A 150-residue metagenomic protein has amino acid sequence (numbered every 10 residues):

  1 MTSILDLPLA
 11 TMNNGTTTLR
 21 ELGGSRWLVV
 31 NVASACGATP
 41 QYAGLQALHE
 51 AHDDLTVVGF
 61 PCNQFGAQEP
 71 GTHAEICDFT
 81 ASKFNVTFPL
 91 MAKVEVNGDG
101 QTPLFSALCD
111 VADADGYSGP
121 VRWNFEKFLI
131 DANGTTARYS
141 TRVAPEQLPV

Functional and structural regions predicted by a protein language model:
M1-V150: Chalcogenol-based redox active-site neighborhoods
